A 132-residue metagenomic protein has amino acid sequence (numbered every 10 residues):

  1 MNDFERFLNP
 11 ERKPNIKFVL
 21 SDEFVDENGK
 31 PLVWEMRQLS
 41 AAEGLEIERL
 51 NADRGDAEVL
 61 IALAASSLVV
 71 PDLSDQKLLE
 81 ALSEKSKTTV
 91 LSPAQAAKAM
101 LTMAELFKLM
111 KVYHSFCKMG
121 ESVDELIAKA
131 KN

Functional and structural regions predicted by a protein language model:
M1-K13, V123-N132: Low-complexity intrinsically disordered segments
L8-V25: Short acidic, Pro/Gly- and aromatic-enriched capping/linker segments at domain boundaries
E27-N132: Short, surface-exposed, charged amphipathic helix/loop patches that serve as local interaction elements
